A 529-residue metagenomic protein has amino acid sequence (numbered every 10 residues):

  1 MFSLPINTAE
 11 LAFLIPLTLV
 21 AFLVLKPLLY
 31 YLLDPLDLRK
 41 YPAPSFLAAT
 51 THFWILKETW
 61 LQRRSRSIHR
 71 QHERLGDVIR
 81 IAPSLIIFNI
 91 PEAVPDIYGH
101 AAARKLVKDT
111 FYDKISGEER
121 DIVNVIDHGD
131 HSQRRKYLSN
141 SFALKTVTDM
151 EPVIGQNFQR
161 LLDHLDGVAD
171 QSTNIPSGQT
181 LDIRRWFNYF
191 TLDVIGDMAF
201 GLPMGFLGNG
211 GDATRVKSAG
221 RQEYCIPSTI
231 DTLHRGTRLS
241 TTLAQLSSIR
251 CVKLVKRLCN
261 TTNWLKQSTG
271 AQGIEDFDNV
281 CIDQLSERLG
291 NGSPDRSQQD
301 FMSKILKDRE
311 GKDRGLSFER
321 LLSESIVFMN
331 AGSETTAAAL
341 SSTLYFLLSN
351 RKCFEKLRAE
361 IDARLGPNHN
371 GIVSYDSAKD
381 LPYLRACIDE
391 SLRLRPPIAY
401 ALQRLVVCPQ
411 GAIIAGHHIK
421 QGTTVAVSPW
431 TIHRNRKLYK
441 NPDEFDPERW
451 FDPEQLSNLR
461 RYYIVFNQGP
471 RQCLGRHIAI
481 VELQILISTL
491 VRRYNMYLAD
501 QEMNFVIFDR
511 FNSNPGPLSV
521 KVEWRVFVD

Functional and structural regions predicted by a protein language model:
M1-N7, S513-D529: C-terminal helix/juxtamembrane-tail motif
F2-Q133, G155-R160, F190, T229 (+7 more regions): N-terminal membrane-proximal hinge/A-helix region immediately C-terminal to the signal-anchor transmembrane segment
E58-I68, D283, G371-A415: Conserved cytochrome P450 K-helix E-x-x-R motif and the immediately C-terminal K′/meander segment
V107-I115, M150-A338, K356: Cytochrome P450 heme-thiolate monooxygenase catalytic core
D163-G167, M204, R351-F354, Q472 (+1 more regions): Cytochrome P450 heme-binding "Cys pocket" and the immediately downstream C-terminal segment
T335-L348, L486: Short, small-residue alpha-helix embedded
L357, S391, G422, F445 (+3 more regions): Hydrophobic, well-ordered secondary-structure elements that form the walls of internal hydrophobic environments
V427-E454: Conserved cytochrome P450 K-helix/beta-meander segment immediately N-terminal to the heme-binding cysteine loop
